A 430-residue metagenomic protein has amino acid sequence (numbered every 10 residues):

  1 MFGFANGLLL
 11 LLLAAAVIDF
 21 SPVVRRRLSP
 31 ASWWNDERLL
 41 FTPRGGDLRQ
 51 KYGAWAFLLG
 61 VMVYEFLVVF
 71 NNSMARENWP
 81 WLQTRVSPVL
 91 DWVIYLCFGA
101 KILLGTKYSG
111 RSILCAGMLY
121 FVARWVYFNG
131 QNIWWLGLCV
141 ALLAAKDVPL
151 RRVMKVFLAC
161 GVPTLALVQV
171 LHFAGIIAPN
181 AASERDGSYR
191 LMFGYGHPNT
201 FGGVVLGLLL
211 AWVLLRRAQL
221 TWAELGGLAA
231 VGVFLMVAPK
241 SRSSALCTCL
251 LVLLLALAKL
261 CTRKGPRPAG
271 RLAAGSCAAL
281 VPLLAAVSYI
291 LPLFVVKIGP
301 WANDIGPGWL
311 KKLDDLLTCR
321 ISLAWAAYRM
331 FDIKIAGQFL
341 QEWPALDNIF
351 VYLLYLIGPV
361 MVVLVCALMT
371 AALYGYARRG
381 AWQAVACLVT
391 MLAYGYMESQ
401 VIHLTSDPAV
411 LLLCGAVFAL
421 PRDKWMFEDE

Functional and structural regions predicted by a protein language model:
L12-D19, L388, L392, H403-E430: Transmembrane alpha-helices of multi-pass inner-membrane enzymes
V24-G45, C414-E430: A juxtamembrane structural motif centered on a specific transmembrane helix
N72-W81, P163-N199, I298-I305, F339: Membrane-interfacial helix-loop-helix modules of multi-pass inner-membrane proteins that assemble, modify, or transport
L119-V162: Transmembrane alpha-helical segments and their membrane-water interfaces
K155-I176, G196-A256: Alpha-helical transmembrane segments of multi-pass inner-membrane proteins
A256-L310: A membrane-periplasm/extracellular boundary helix in multi-pass inner-membrane enzymes that assemble envelope glycans
K311-L346, I357-M361: TM-adjacent membrane-interface loops and short helices in multi-pass inner/ER membrane proteins
P359-L392, P421-R422: Hydrophobic transmembrane alpha-helices and their immediate junctions
